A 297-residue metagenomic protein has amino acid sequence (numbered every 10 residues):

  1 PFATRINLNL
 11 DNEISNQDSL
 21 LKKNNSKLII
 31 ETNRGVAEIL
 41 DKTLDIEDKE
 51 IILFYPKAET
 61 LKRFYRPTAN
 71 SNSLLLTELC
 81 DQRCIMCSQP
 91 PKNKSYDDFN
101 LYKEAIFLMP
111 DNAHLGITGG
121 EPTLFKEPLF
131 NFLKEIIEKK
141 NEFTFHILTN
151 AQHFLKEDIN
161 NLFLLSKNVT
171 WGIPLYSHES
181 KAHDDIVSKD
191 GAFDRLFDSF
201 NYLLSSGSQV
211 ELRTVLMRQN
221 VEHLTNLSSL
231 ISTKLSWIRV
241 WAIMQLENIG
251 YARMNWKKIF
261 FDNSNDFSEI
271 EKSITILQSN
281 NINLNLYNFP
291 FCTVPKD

Functional and structural regions predicted by a protein language model:
N7-D45, I249, K257-D297: Accessory C-terminal segments flanking Radical SAM cores
N24-S73, P91: N-terminal [4Fe-4S]-dependent radical SAM core
F64-F99: Canonical Radical SAM [4Fe-4S] cluster-binding loop centered on the CxxxCxxC motif and its immediate flanking residues
C87-F99, D111-F125, I137-L155, L165-F197 (+2 more regions): Core AdoMet radical
S88, L133-K140, F163, F200-L204 (+1 more regions): Surface-exposed amphipathic alpha-helices with a cationic face
K103, K126-K134, L155-L164, E222-L230: Distinct, well-ordered alpha-helical segments
L115, V169-T170, D194-W256, D262-N288: Conserved C-terminal portion of the radical SAM core fold that forms the substrate/S-adenosylmethionine-binding
A182-I186, A252-K257: Short acidic, glycine/proline-rich loop/turn micro-motifs
